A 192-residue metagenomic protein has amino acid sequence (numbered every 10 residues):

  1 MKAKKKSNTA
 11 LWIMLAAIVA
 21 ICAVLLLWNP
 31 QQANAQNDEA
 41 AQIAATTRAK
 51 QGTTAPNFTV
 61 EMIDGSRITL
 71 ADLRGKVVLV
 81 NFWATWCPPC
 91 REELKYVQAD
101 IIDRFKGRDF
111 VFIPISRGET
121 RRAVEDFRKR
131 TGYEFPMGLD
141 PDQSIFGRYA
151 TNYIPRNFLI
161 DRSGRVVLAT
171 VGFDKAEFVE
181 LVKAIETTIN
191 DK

Functional and structural regions predicted by a protein language model:
M1-T54, V182, K192: N-terminal targeting signals for export/organelle localization
Q51-G52, N57-V78: A short beta-strand-turn-helix
L73-K76, G107, E134, T151-N152: Active-site acidic short loop of glycosyltransferases
R74, F82-A99: Conserved redox-active cysteine motifs that mediate thiol-disulfide chemistry, especially di-cysteine Cys-X(1-2)-Cys
L79-N81, P114, L159: Hydrophobic beta-strand core positions in alpha/beta domains
R91-T131, P141-R148, K183: Structural microenvironment flanking redox-active thiols in thiol-disulfide oxidoreductases
D126-E134, D140-I189: Thiol/disulfide oxidoreductase modules built on the thioredoxin-like
